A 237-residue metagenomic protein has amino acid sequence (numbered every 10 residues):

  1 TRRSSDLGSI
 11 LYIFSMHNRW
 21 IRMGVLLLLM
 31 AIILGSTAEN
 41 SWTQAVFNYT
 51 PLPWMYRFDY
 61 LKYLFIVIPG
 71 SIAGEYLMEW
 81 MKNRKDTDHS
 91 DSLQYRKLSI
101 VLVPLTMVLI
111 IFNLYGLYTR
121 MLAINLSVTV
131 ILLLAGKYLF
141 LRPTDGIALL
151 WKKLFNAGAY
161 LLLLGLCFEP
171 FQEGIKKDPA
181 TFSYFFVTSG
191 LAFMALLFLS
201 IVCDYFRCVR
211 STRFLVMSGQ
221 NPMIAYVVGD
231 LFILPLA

Functional and structural regions predicted by a protein language model:
T1-A237: Alpha-helical transmembrane segments and their immediate juxtamembrane cytosolic regions
